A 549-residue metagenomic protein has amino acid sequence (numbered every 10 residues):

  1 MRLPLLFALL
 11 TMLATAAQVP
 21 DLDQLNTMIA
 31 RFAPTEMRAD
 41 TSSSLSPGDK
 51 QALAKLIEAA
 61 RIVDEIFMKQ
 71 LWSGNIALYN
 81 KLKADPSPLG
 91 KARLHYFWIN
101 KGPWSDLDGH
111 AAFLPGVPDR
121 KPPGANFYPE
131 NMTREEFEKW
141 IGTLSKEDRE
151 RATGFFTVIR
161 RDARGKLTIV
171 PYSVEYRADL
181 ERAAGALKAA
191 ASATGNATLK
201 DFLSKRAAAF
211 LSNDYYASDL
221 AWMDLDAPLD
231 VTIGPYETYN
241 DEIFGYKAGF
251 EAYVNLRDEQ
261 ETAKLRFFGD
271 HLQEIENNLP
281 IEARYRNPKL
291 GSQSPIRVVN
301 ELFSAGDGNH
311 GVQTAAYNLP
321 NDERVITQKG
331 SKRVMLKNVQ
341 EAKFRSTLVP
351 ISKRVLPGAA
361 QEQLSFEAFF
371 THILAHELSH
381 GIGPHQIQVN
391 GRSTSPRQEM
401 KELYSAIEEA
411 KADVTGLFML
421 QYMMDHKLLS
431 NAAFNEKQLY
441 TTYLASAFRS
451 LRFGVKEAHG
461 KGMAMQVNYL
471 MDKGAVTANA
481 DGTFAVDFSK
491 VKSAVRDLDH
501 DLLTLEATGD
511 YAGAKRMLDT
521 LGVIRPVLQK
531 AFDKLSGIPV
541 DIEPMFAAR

Functional and structural regions predicted by a protein language model:
P4-A14: Bacterial N-terminal signal peptides
L6, R134-F137, M463: Short amphipathic alpha-helical segments that mediate assembly, nucleic-acid/protein binding, or membrane association
T11, Q18-F202: N-terminal helix-rich structural modules
L25-K55, E147-M423, K427-L429, A433-A447 (+1 more regions): Fold-level signature of zinc-dependent metallopeptidase catalytic domains
N75, W222, K456-H459: Structured alpha-helical bundle/scaffold domains in large eukaryotic membrane-trafficking regulators
L417-R516: Long, well-structured alpha-helical subdomains associated with metal-dependent extracellular/ecto-lumenal hydrolases
V495, D499-R549: Extended, compositionally biased alpha-helical segments that mediate assembly or anchoring
